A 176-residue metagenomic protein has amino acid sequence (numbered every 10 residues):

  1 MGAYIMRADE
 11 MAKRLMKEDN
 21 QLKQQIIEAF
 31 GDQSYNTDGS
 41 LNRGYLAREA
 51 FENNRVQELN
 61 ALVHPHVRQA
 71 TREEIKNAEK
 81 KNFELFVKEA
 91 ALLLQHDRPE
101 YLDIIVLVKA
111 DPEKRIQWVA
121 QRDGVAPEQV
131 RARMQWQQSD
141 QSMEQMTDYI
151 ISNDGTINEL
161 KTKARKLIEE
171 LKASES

Functional and structural regions predicted by a protein language model:
M1, K23-I27, P112-Q117, P127 (+1 more regions): An amphipathic alpha-helix signature
M1-R7: A conserved segment at the C-terminal end of the G1
I5, E84-L85, E144, D148: Hydrophobic "anchor" residues on beta-strands that sit immediately upstream of conserved functional sites
D9, L59, V87, I151 (+1 more regions): Residue-level signal for inorganic ion chemistry
E10-E84: ATP-dependent small-molecule kinase phosphotransfer cores that center on conserved nucleotide phosphate-binding segments
T71, E100-Y101, Q121, V125-K172: Small-molecule kinase domains that catalyze NTP-dependent phosphoryl transfer to phosphate-bearing small molecules
R72-K80, L85-R122: ATP-dependent NMP and nucleoside kinases share a basic, alpha-helical "lid"
